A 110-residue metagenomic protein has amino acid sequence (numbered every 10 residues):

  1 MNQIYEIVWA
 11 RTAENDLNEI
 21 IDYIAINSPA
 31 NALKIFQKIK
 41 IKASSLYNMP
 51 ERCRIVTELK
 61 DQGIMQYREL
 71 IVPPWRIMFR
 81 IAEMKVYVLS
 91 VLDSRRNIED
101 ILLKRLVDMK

Functional and structural regions predicted by a protein language model:
M1-K38: Arg/Lys-rich, positively charged N-terminal/basic patches that mediate binding to nucleic acids
P29, S44, N48-R52, W75: Generic structural signal for secondary-structure transition and capping sites
E51-V86: Basic/aromatic recognition patch in beta-strand/loop cores that engages polyanionic ligands
V72-R76, R80-K110: Enriched for short, Lys/Arg-rich terminal
